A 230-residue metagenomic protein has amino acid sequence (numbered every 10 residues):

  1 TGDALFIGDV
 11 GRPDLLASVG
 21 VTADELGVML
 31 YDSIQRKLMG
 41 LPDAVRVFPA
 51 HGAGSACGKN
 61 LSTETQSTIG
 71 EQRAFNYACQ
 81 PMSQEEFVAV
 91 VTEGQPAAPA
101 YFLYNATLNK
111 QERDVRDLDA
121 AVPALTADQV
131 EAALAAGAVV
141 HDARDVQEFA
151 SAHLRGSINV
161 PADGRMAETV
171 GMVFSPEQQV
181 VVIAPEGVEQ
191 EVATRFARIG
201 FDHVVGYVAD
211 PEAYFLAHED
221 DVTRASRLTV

Functional and structural regions predicted by a protein language model:
T1-Q95: Metallo-beta-lactamase
R12-D14, G20, D24-G27, E71-D114 (+3 more regions): Rhodanese-like catalytic fold shared by cysteine-dependent sulfurtransferases and DSP/PTP-type phosphatases
Q35-L38, E131, G171: Generic structural signal for well-ordered alpha-helical scaffold segments
P49, H141-D142: General beta-strand structural signal in soluble alpha/beta enzymes
L118-Q129: A contiguous, basic/glycine-rich beta-loop/short-helix subdomain that forms a polymer-engagement track
Q129-A136: A short acidic-Thr-Gly-centered motif at the start of a beta-strand
